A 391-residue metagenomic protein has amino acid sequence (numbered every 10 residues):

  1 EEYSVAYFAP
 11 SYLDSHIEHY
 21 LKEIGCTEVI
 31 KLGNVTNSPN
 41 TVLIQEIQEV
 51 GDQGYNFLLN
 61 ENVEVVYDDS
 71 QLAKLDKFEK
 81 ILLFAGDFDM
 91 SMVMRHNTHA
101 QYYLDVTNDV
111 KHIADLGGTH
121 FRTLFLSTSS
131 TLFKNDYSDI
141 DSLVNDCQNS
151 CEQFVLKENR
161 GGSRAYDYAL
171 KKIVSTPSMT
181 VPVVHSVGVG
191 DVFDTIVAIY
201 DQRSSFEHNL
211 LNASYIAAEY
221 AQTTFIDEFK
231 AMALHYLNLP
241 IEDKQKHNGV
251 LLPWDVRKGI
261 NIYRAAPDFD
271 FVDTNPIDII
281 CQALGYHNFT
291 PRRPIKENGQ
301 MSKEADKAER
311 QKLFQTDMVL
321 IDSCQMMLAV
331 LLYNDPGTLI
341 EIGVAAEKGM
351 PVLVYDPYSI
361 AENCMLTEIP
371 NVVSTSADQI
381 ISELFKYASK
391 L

Functional and structural regions predicted by a protein language model:
E2-I81, P253: Conserved N-terminal subdomain of the carbohydrate kinase-like
E23-N34, H208-L211, A217-G285, P294-G299: Charged C-terminal helix
V29-N34, P370-Y387: Short acidic-hydrophobic, aromatic-tinged amphipathic segments that line or gate anion-handling sites
N97-Y102, V106-K172: Conserved phosphate/ATP/ADP-binding segment of small-molecule kinases
D109-G118, P357-E368: Short, glycine/polar-rich helix-capping loops at beta-to-alpha or helix-loop-helix junctions that flank or form
I140-R257: Conserved phosphate-binding/catalytic region of the ribokinase-like
L320-L339: Conserved beta-strand-loop-alpha-helix hinge of the TIR/SEFIR fold
Y333-V354: Amphipathic helical hotspot of TIR/SEFIR-family domains
